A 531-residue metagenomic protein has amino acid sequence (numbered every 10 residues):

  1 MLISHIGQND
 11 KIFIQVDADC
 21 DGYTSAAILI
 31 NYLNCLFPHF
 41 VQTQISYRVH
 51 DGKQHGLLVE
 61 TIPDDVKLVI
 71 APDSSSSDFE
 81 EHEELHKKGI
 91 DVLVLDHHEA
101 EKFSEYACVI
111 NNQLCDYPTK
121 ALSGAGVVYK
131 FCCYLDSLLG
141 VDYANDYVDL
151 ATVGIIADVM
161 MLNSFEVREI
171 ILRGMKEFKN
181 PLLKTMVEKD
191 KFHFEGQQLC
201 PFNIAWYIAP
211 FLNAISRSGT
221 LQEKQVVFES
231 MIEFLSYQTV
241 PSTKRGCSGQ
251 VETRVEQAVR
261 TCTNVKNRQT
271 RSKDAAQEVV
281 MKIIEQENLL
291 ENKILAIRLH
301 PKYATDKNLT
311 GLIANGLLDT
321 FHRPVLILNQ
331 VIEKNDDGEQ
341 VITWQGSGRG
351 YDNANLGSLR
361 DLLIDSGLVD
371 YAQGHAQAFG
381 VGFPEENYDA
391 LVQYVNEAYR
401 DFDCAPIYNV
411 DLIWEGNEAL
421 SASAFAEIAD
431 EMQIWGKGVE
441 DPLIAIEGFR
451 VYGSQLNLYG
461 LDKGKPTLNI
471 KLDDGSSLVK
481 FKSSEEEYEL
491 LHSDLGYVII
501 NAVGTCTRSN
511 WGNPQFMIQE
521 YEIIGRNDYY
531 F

Functional and structural regions predicted by a protein language model:
I3-S104, C115, E278, N308 (+1 more regions): N-terminal small/polar loop signature for handling phosphorylated ligands or for N-terminal nucleophile
G7-D10, F103-N288, E333-Q340, G367 (+1 more regions): A structured phosphate/pyrophosphate-recognition subdomain
D17-D19, L68-I70, D96, V128 (+5 more regions): Divalent metal-coordination and catalytic microenvironments
E83, R217-L221, E278, N288-E418 (+2 more regions): Glycine-rich, acidic loop segments that terminate in or are immediately followed by a histidine
K437-P466, I500-V503: Structural detector for short beta-strands of small beta-barrel domains
G453-E486, Y521: OB-fold (S1/OB) nucleic-acid-binding surfaces
E485-V503: Short nucleic-acid-contacting surface segments enriched for D/E, G, S/T with interspersed K/R
S509-F531: OB-fold/S1-family single-stranded nucleic acid-binding modules
